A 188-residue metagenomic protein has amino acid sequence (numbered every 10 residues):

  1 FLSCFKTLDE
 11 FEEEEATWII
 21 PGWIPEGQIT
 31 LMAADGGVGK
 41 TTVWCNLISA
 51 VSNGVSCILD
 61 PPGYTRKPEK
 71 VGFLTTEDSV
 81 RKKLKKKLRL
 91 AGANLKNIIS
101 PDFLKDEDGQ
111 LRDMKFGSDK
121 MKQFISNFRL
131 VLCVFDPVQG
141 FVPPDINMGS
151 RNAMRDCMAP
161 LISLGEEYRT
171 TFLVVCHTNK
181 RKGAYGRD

Functional and structural regions predicted by a protein language model:
F1-I19: N-terminal pre-Walker A segment at the start of P-loop NTPase domains
E13-E15, I20, G36, P62-D156 (+1 more regions): Conserved inter-motif catalytic segment of the P-loop NTP-binding fold
E26-T30, E69: Pre-Walker A (Motif I) flank of P-loop NTPase domains
L31-M32, G37, T41-T42, Y64-R66 (+3 more regions): Phosphate-binding/switch region of NTP-binding enzymes
V43, L47: Hydrophobic positions on the alpha1 helix immediately C-terminal to the Walker A/P-loop
A50-P68: Post-Walker A helix-loop "phosphate-sensing" segment adjacent to the P-loop in P-loop NTPases
